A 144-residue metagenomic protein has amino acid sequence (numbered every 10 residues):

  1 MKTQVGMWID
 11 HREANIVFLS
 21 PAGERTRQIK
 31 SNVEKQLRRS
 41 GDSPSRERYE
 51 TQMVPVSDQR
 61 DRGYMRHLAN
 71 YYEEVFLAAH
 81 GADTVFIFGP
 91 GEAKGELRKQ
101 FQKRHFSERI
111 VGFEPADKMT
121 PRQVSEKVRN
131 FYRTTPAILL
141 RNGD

Functional and structural regions predicted by a protein language model:
M1-D144: Terminal alpha-helical anchor/extension segments at protein ends
